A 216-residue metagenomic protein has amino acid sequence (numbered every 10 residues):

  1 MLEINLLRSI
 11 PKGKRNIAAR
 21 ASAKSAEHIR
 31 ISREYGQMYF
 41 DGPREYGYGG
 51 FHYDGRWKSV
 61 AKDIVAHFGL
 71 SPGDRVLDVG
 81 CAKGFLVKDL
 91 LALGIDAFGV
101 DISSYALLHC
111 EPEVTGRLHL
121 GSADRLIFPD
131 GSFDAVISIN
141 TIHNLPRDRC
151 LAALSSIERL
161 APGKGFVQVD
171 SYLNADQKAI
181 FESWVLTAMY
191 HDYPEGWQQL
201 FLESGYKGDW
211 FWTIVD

Functional and structural regions predicted by a protein language model:
M1-F68, R75-I127, L145-A152, S156 (+2 more regions): Class I (Rossmann-like) S-adenosyl-L-methionine-dependent methyltransferase catalytic domain, capturing the SAM-binding
P129-G131: Glycine-rich phosphate-binding loop signature in dinucleotide/nucleotide-binding domains
I137: A conserved beta-strand element that flanks and buttresses the S-adenosyl-L-methionine
N140-N144: Short catalytic micro-motifs in class I SAM-dependent methyltransferases
